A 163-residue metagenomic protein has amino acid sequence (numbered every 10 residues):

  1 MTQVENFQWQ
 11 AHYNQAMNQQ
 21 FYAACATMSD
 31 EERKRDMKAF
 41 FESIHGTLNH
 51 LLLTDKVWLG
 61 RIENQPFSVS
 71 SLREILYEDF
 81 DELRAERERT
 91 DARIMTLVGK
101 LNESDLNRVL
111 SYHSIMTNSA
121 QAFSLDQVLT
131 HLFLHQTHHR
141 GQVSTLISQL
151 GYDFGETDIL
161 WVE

Functional and structural regions predicted by a protein language model:
M1-E5: Basic/polar N-terminal segments that are highly enriched at the extreme N-terminus, encompassing both cleavable
Q8-R73, I115-E163: Short, contiguous alpha-helical
Q65-L106: Helix-adjacent hinge/juxtasegments
E103-M116: Carboxylate-rich helix-loop segments that flank metal/cofactor sites and access channels in metalloenzymes
